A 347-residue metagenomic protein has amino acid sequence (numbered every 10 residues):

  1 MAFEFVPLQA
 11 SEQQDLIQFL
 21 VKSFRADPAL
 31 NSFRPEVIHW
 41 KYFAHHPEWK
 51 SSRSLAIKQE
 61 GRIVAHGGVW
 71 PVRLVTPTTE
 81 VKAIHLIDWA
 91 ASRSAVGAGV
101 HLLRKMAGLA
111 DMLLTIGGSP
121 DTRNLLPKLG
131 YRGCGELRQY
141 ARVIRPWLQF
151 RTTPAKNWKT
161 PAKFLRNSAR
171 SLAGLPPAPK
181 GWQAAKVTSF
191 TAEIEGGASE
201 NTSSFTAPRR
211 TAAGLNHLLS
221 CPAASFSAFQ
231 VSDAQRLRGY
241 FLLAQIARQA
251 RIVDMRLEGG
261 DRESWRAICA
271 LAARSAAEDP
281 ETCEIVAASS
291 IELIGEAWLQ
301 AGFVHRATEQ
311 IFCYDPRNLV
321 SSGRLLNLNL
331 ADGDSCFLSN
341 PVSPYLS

Functional and structural regions predicted by a protein language model:
A2-F5: Extreme N-terminal starter segment of soluble prokaryotic enzymes
L8: Cofactor-binding loops of NAD(P)H-dependent oxidoreductases, dominated by short-chain dehydrogenase/reductases
Q13-P77, V81, R132-R251: Amide-forming acyltransferase catalytic core, primarily the GNAT-like/NAT-type and related acyltransferase folds
Q59, P71, D88, R93 (+3 more regions): Residues that line or immediately flank small-molecule/substrate-binding pockets and catalytic motifs
P77, G97, S343: Short, flexible active-site-proximal loops enriched in glycine and acidic residues
T79-S92, R248-G259: Conserved acetyl-CoA binding element of GNAT-fold acetyltransferases
D88-L109, T115, R262-S275: Conserved acetyl-CoA-binding loop-helix of GNAT-fold acetyltransferases
L113-G174, S227, Y240, A244-E263 (+1 more regions): Active-site/acyl-donor-binding loops of N-acyltransferases
